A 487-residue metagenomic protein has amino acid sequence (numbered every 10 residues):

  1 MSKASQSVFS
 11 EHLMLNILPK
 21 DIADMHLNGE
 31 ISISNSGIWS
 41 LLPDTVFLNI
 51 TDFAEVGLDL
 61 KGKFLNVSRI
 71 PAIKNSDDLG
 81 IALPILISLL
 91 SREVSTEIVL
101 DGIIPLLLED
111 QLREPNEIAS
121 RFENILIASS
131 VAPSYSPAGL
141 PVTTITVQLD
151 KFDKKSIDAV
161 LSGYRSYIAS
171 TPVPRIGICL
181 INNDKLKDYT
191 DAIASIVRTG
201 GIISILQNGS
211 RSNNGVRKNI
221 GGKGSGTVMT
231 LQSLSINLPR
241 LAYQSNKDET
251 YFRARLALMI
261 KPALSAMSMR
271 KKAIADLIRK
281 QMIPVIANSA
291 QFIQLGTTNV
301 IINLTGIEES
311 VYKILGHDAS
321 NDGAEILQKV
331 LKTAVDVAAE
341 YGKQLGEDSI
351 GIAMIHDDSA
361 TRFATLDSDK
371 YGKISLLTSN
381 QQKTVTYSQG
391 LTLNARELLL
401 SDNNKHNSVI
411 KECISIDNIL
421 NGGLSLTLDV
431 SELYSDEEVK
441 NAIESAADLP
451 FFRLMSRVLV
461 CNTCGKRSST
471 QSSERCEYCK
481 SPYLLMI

Functional and structural regions predicted by a protein language model:
S2-G57, G62-G296, H317-S320, A324 (+4 more regions): Conserved catalytic cores of very large enzyme subunits
Q294-S310: Conserved phosphate/anionic-ligand binding catalytic regions in large, soluble enzymes, centered on
